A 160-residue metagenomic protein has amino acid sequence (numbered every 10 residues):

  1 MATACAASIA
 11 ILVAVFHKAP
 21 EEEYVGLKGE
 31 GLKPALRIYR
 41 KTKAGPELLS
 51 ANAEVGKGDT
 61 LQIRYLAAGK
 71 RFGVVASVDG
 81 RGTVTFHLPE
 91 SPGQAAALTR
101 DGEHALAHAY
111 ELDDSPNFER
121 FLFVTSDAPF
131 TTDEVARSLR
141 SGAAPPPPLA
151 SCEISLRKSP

Functional and structural regions predicted by a protein language model:
M1-E30: Single-pass transmembrane signal-anchor helices and their membrane-water interface zones
P20-P160: Polar, acidic low-complexity tracts enriched in Ser/Thr/Gln/Glu with frequent Gly/Pro and Thr-Pro motifs
